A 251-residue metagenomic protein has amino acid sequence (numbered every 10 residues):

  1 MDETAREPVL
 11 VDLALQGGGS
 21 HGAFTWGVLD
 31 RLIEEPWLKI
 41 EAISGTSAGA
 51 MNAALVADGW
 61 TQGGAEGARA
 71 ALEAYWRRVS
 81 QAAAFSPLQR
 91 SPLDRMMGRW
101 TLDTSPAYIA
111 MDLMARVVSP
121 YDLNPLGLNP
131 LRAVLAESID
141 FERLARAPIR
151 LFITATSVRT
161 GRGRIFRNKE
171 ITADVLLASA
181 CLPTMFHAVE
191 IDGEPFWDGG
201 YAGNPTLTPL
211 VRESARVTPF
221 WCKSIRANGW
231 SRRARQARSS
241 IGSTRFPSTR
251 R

Functional and structural regions predicted by a protein language model:
M1-S44, A54-R251: Patatin-like phospholipase
G45, G49: Gly/Ala-rich beta-loop-alpha elbow adjacent to hydrolase catalytic centers
